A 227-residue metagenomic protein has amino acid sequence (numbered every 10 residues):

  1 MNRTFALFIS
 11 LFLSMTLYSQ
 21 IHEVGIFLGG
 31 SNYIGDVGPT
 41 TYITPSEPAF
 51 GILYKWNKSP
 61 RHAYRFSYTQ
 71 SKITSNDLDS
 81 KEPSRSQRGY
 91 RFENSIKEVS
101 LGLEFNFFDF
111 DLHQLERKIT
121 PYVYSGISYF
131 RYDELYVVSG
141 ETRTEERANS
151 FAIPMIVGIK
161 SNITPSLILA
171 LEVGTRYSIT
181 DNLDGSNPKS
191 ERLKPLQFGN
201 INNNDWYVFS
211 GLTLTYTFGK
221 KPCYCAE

Functional and structural regions predicted by a protein language model:
M1-F27, F218, E227: Bacterial Sec-dependent N-terminal signal peptides
S19-N57, E134, F209-P222: Short glycine/proline- and aromatic-enriched beta-strand/turn motifs that initiate or cap beta-hairpins
Q20-V24, P60-Y64, K97, L115-P121 (+2 more regions): Outer-envelope beta-barrel architecture signal
I26, I52-W56, L101-F105, S125-I127 (+3 more regions): Residues on the lipid-exposed face of transmembrane beta-strands in outer-membrane beta-barrel proteins
I34-T40, S84-F92, G140-E145, Q197-N200: Extracellular loop and loop/strand-boundary signature of outer-membrane beta-barrel proteins
T44-P48, S95-V99, I119, E145-I153 (+1 more regions): Residues that define the transmembrane beta-barrel architecture of outer-membrane proteins
P60-H62, F66-V137, Y216-F218: Gram-negative (and chloroplast) outer-membrane scaffold detector with strong preference for beta-barrel transmembrane
L78, I163-E227: Predominantly the C-terminal beta-signal and adjacent terminal strand-loop region of outer-membrane beta-barrel
